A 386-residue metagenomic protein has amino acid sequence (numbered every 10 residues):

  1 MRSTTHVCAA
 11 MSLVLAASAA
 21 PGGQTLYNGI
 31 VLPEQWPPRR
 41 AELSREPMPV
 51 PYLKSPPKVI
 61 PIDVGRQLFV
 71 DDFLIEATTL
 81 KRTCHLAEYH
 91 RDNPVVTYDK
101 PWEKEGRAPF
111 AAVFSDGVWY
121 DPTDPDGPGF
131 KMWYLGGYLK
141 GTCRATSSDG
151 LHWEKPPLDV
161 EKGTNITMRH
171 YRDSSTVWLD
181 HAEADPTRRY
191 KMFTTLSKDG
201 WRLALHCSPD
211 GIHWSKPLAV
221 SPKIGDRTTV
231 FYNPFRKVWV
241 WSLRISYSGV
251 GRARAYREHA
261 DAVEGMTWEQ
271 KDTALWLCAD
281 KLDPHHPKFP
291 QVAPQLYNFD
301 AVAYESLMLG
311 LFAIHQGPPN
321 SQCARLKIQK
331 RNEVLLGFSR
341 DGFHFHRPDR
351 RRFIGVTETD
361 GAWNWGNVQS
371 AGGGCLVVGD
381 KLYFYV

Functional and structural regions predicted by a protein language model:
M1-A9: Bacterial N-terminal signal peptides that target proteins for export
C8-A16: Bacterial N-terminal signal peptides
A20-V386: Carbohydrate-active catalytic/glycan-binding domains of CAZyme proteins, especially the secreted or lumenal ectodomains
